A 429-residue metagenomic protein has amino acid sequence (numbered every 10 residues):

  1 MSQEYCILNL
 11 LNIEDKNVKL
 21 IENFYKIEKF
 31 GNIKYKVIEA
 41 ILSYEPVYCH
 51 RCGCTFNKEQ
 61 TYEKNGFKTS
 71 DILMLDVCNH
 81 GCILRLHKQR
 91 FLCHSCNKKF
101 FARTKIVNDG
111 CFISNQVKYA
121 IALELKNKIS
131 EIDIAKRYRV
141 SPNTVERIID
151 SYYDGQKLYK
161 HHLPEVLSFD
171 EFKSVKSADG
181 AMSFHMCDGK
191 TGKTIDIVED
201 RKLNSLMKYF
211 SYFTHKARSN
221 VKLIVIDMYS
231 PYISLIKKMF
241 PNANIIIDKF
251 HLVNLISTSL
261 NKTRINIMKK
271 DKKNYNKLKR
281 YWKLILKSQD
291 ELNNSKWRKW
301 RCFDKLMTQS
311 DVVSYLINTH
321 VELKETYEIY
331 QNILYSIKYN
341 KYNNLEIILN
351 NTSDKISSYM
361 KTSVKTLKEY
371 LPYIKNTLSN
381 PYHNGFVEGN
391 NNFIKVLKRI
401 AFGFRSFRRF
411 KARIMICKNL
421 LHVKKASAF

Functional and structural regions predicted by a protein language model:
M1-T104: Short, conserved DNA-binding cores of transcription-related domains
I38, C93, I134, L167-F172 (+4 more regions): Short, conserved catalytic/metal-binding motifs centered on acidic residues
V47-H50, I233-S234, N254: Alpha-helical elements of the RecA-like P-loop NTPase motor core of helicases
F56, D71-A178, S219, I374-K375: Short, positively charged, Gly/Tyr-enriched micro-motifs that form contact patches at catalytic or ligand/partner
D150-L223, S230-L235: RNase H-like nuclease fold core
D227-S230, K237-Y281, E388: Conserved beta-strand -> loop -> alpha-helix junction used to position metal-binding or nucleic-acid-contacting
I245, S358-F429: Amphipathic alpha-helical/coiled-coil segments positioned at domain termini
W282-I356: Helix-loop elements that line ligand-binding/catalytic pockets
